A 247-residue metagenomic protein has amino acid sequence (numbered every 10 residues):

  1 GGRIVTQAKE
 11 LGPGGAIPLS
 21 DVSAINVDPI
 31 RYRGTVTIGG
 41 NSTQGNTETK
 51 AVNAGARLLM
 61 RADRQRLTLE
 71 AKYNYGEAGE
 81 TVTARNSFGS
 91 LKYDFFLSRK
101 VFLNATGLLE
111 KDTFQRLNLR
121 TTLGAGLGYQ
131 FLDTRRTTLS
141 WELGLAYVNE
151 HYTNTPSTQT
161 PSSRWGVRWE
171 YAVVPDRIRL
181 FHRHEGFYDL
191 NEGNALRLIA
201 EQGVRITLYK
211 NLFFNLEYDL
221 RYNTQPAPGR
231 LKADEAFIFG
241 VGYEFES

Functional and structural regions predicted by a protein language model:
G1-R61, E70: Compositionally biased alpha-helical segments
V36-G40, A54-M60, L91-F95, A125-Y129 (+6 more regions): Residues on the lipid-exposed face of transmembrane beta-strands in outer-membrane beta-barrel proteins
G40-Q44, A62, Y73-E77, L109-T113 (+6 more regions): Transmembrane beta-strands of outer-membrane beta-barrel pores
E48-V52, T83-S87, L119-L123, T137 (+3 more regions): Residues that define the transmembrane beta-barrel architecture of outer-membrane proteins
A51-E110: Glycine- and aromatic-enriched membrane insertion/assembly motifs of diderm outer-membrane and organelle channel
D63-L69, K100-L103, R135-L139, A172-L180 (+2 more regions): Repeated loop/turn-to-beta-strand initiation elements of outer-membrane beta-barrel proteins
R136-Y188: Detector for outer-membrane/organellar transmembrane beta-barrel domains, recognizing the amphipathic beta-strand
A233-S247: Outer-membrane beta-barrel "beta-signal"
